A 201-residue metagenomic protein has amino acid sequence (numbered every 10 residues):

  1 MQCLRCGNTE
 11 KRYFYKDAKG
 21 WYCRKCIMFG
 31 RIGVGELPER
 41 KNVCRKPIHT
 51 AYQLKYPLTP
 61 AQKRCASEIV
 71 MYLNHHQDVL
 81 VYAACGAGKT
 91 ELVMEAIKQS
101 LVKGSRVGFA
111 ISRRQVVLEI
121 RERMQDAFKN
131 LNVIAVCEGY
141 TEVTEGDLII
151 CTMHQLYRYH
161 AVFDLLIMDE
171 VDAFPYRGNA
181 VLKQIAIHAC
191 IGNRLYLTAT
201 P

Functional and structural regions predicted by a protein language model:
M1-R45: Interdomain "pre-motor" coupling segment immediately N-terminal to P-loop NTPase/helicase cores
L54-Q77: N-terminal pre-P-loop "Q-motif" helix
N74-A96: Walker A/P-loop
G104, L131, C190-N193: Short glycine-/polar-rich loops that comprise or flank the Walker A/P-loop and associated switch/sensor motifs
S105-R113: Conserved RecA-like ASCE P-loop NTPase motor core of nucleic-acid helicases/translocases
R113-V116, E142, D172-F174: Residues immediately C-terminal
R123-H160: Inter-Walker segment of RecA-like/P-loop motor cores
M153-L197: SF2 helicase catalytic motif II
